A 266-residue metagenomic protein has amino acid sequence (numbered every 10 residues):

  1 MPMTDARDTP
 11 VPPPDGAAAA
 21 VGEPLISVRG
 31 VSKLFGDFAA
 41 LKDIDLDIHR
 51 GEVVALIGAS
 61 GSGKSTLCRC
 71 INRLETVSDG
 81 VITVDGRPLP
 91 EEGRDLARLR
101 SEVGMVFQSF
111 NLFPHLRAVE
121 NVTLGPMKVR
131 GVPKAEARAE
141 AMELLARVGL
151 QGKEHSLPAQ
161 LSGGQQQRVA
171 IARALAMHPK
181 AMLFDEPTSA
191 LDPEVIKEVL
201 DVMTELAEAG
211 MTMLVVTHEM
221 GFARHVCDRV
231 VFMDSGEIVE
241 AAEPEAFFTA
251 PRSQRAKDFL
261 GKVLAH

Functional and structural regions predicted by a protein language model:
M1-S32, H266: ABC-family P-loop ATPase nucleotide-binding domain
P2-T4, A241, E245-H266: C-terminal boundary and immediately downstream tail of ABC-type ATPase nucleotide-binding domains
V21-P244: ABC family nucleotide-binding domain
